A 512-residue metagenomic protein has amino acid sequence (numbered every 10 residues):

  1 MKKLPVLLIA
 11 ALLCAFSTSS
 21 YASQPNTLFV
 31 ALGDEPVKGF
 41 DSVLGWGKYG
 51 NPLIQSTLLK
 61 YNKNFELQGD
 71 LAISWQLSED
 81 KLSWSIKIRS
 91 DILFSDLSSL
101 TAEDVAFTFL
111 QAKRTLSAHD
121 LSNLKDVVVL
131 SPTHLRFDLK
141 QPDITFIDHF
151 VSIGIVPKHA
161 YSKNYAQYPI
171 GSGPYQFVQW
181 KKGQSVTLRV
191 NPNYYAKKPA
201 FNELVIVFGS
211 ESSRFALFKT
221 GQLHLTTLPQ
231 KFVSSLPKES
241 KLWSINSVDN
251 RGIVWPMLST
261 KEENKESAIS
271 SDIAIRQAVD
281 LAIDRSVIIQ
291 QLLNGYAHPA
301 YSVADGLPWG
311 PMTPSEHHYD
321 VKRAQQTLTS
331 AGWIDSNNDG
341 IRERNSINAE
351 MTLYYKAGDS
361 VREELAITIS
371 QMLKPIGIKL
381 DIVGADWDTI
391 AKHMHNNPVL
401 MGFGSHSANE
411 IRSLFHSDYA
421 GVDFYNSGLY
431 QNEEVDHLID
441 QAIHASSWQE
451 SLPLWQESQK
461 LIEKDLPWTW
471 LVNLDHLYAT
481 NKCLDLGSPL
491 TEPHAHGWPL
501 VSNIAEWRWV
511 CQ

Functional and structural regions predicted by a protein language model:
P25-P36, S83-I86, V105, L135-F137 (+5 more regions): Short, well-ordered beta-strand elements
A31-E79, L110, I170-G171: N-terminal lobe/hinge region of extracytoplasmic solute-binding protein
N62, E66, D148-P199, E203 (+5 more regions): Gly/Pro-rich hinge or "lid" segments in bacterial periplasmic/extracellular proteins
I73-L116, R136, L217, I269-S271: Aromatic- and charge-enriched surface segment that lines or borders ligand/interaction sites
Q76, D80, H119-H159: Surface-exposed binding/hinge segments that line and control ligand-binding clefts or catalytic entry sites
T101-T108, P132-H134, P174, F201-E203 (+4 more regions): Alpha-helical secondary-structure segments
K181, S185, V190, R251 (+5 more regions): Detector for C-terminal structural segments
P192-L236, K379-D381: Ligand-site clamp/hinge motif
